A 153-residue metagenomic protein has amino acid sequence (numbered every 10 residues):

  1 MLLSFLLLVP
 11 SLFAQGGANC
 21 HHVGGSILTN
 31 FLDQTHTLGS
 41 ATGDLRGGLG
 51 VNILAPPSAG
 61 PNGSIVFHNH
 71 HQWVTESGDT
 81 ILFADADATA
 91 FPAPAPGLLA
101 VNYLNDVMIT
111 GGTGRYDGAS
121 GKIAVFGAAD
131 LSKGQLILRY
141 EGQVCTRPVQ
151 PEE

Functional and structural regions predicted by a protein language model:
M1-S11: Bacterial N-terminal signal peptides
Q15-E153: Beta-strand-enriched cores of mature, soluble protein domains
